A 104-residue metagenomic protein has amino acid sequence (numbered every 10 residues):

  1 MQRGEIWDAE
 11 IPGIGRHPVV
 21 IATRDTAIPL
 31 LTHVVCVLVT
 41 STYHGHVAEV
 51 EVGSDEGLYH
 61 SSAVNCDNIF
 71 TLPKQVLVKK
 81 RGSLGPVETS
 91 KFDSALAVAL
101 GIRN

Functional and structural regions predicted by a protein language model:
M1-N104: Conserved functional hotspots at enzyme active or ligand-binding sites that engage polyanionic ligands
